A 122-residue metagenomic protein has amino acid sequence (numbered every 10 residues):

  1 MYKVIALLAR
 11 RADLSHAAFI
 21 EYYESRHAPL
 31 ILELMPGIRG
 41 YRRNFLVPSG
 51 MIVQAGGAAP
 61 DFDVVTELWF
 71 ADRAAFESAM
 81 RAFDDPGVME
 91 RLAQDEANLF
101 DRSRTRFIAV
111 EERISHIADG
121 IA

Functional and structural regions predicted by a protein language model:
M1-A122: Macromolecular interaction modules
